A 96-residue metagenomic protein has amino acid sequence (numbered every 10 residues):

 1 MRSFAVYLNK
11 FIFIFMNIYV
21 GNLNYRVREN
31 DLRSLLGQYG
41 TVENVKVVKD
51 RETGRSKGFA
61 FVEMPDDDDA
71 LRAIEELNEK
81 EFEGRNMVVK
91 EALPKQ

Functional and structural regions predicted by a protein language model:
R2-K57, E63-Q96: Intrinsically disordered, low-complexity RNA-binding regions enriched in Gly/Arg/Ser/Tyr
